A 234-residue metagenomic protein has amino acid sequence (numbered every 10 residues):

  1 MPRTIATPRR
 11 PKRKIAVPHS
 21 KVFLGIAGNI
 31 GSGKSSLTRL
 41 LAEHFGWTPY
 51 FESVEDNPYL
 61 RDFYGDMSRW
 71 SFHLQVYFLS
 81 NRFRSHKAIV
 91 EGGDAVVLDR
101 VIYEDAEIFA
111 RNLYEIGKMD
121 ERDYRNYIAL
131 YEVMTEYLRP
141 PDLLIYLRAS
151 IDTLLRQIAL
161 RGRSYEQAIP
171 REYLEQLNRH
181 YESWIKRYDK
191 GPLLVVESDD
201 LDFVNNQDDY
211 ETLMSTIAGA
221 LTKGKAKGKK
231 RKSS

Functional and structural regions predicted by a protein language model:
M1-V22: Extreme N-terminal, non-catalytic leader segments that precede Walker-type/kinase nucleotide-binding cores
P2, L155-S234: NTP-dependent small-molecule kinase module
I26: Hydrophobic anchor at the beta1->P-loop junction of P-loop NTPases
N29: P-loop (Walker A) phosphate-binding loop of NTP-binding proteins
K34: Conserved lysine of the Walker
L37-T38: Post-Walker A alpha-helix
E43-R82: Conserved substrate/cofactor phosphate-moiety recognition/catalytic segment in nucleotide-dependent phosphotransferases
I108-E182: A glycine- and Lys/Arg-enriched "phosphate-lid" helix/loop adjacent to the NTP-binding pocket of small-molecule kinases
